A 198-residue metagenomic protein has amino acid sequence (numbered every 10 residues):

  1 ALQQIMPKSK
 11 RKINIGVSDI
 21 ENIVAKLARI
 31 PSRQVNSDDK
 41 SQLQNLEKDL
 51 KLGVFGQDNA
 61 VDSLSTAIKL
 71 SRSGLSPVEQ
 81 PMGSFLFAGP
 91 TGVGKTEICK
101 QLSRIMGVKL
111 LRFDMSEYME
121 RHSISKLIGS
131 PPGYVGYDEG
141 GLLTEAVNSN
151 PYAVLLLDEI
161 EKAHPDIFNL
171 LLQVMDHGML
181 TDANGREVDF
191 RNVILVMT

Functional and structural regions predicted by a protein language model:
A1-M197: AAA+ P-loop NTPase nucleotide-binding core of proteostasis motors
